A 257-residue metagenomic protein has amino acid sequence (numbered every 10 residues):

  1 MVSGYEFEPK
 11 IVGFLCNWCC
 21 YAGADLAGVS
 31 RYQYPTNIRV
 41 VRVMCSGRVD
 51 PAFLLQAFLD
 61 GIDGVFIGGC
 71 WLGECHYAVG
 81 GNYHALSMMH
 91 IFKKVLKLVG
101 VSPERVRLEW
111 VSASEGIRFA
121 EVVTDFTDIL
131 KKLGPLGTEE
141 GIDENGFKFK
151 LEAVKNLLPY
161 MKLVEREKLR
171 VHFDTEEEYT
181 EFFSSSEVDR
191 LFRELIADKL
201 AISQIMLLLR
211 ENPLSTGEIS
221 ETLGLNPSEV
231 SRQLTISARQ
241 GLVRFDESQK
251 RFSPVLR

Functional and structural regions predicted by a protein language model:
M1-T222, N226-T235, R257: Iron-sulfur-associated redox domains of electron-transfer enzymes in respiratory and anaerobic energy metabolism
A238-Q249: A short, conserved structural fragment
L242, L256-R257: A detector of long soluble domains/segments in diverse envelope-associated and cytosolic proteins
K250-L256: Minor-groove-contacting beta-hairpin "wing" of winged helix-turn-helix DNA-binding domains
